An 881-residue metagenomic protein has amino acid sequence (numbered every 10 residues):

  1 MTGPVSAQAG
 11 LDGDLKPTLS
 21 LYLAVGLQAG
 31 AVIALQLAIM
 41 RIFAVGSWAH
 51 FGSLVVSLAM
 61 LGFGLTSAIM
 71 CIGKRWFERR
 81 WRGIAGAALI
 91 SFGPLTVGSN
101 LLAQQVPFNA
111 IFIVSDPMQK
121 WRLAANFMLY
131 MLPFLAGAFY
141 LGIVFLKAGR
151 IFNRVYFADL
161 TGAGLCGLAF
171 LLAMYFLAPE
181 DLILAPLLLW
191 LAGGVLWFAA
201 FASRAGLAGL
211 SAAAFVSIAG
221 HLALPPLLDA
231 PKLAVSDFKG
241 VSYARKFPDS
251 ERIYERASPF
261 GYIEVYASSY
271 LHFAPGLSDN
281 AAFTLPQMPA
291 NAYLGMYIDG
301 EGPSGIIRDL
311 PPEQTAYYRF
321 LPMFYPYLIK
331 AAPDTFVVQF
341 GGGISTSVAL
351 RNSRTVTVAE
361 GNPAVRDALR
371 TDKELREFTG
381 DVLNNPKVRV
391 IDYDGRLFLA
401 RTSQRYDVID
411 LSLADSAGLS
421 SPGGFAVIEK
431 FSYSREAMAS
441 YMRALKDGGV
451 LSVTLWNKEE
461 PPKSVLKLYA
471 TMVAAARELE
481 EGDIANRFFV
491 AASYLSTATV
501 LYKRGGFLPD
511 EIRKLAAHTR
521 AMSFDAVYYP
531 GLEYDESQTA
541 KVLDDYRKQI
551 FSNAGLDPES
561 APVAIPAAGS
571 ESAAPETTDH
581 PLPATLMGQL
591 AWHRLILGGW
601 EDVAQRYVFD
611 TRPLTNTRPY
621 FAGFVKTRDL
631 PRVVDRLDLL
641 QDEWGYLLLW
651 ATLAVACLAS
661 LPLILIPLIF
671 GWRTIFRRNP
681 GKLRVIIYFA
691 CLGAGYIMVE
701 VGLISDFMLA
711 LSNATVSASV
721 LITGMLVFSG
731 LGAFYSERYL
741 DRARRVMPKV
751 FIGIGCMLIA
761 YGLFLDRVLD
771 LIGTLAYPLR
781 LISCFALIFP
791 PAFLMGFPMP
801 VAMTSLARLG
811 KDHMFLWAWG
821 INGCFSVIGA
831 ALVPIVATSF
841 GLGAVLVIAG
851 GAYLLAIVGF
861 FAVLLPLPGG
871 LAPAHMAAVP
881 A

Functional and structural regions predicted by a protein language model:
T2-A881: Alpha-helical transmembrane segments of multi-pass membrane proteins
